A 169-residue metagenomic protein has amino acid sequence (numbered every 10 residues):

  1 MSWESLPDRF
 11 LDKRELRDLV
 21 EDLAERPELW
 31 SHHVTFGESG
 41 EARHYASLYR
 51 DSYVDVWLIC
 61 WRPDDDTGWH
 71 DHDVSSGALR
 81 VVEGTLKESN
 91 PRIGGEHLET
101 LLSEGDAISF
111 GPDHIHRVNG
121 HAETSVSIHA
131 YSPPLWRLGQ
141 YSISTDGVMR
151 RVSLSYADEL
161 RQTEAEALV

Functional and structural regions predicted by a protein language model:
M1-L29: N-terminal leader/capping segments at the start of a protein or of a new domain
H33-D65: A short glycine-rich, His/Asp/Glu-containing loop-to-beta-strand
W57-H72, L102, G111-D113: Conserved short histidine dyad/triad with adjacent acidic residue
P63, V74-S89: Glycine- and acidic-residue-biased ligand/ion/polar-headgroup-sensing regions
D71-D73, G120-E123: Short glycine/proline-enriched turns and hinge-like loops at secondary-structure junctions
A78, E123-L138: A short hydrophobic beta-strand segment most commonly corresponding to one strand of the jelly-roll/cupin
A78, R92-G120, S153: Short acidic-glycine-tyrosine-enriched beta hairpin
P134-V169: Conserved double-stranded beta-helix
